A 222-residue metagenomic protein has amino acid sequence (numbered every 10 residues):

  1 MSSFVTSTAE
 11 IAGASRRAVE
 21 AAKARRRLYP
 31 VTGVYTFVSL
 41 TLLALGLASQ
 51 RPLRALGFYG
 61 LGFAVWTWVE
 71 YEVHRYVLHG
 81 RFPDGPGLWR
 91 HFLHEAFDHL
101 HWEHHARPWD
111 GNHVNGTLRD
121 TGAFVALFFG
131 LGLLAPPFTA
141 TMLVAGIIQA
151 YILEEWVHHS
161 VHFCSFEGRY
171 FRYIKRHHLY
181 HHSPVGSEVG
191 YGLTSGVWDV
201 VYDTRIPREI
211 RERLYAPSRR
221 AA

Functional and structural regions predicted by a protein language model:
M1-Y151, G186-A222: Non-catalytic, topology-defining segments of multipass membrane proteins
H74, H101-H105, H158, H162 (+1 more regions): Histidine-centered divalent metal-coordination motifs
L88-F92, Y173-H181: Membrane-cytosol interface motif
A140-Y173: Alpha-helical transmembrane segments and their immediate juxtamembrane interface regions
